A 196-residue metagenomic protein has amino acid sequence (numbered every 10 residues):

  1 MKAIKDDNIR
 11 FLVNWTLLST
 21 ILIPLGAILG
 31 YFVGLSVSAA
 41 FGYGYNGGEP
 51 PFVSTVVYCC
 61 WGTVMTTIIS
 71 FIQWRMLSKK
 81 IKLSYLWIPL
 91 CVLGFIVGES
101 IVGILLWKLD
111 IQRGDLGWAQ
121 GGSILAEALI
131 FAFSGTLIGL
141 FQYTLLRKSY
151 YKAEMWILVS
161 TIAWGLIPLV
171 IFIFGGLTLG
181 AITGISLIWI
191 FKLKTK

Functional and structural regions predicted by a protein language model:
M1-K196: Juxtamembrane/disordered regions of integral membrane proteins
